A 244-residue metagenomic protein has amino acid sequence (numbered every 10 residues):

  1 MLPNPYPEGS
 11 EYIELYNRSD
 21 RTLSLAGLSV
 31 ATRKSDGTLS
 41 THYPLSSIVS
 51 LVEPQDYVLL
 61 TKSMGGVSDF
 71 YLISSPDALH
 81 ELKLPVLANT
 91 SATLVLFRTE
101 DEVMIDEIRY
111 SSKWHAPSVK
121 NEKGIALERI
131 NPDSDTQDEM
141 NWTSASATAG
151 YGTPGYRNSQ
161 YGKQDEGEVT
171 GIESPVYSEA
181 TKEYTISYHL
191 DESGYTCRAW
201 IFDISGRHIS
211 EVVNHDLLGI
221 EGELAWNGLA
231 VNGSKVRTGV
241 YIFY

Functional and structural regions predicted by a protein language model:
M1-D138, Y161-G171: Activation on beta-sandwich/Ig-like modules and their edge loops
E11, T196-R198, L224: Short loop/turn microsegments at loop-to-beta-strand junctions
R18-R21, E192-G194, S205, N232: Short, acidic/polar linear motifs in exposed loop/turn regions
P44-I48, I209-G219: Solvent-exposed serine/threonine-rich low-complexity stretches and specific carbohydrate-binding patches
T99, D203-I204, A230: Short, acidic, Ser/Thr-enriched surface-loop or helix-capping motifs
D135-K163: Surface beta-loop-beta hairpin patches that serve as ligand-binding interfaces in beta-rich domains
S159-S193, F202-R207, T238: Surface-exposed, proline-anchored Ser/Thr-rich loop/turn motifs
V213-Y244: Short, surface-exposed loop/turn motifs with a glycine/proline- and acidic-biased composition
